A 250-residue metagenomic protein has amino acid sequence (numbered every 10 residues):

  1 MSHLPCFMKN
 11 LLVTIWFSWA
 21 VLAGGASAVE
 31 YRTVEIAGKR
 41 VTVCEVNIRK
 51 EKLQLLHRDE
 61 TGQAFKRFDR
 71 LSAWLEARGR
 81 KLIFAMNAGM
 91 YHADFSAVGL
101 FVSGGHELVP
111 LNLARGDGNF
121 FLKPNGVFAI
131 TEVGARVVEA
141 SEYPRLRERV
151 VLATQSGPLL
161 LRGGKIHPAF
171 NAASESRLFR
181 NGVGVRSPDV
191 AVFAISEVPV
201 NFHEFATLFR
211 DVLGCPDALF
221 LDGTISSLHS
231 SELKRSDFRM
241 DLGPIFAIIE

Functional and structural regions predicted by a protein language model:
M1-L11: Positively charged n-region of N-terminal signal peptides that target proteins for export
L12-V21: Bacterial N-terminal signal peptides
G24-N119: Zymogen propeptides
E35, D94, L221-H229: Small/polar glycine-rich anion-binding or flexible loop at a beta-alpha turn
N47-K50, D94, A129-G134, R162-G164 (+2 more regions): Short acidic-glycine loop/turn motifs at beta-strand connectors
A85, V183, D222: A residue-level signal for conserved active-site and pocket-lining positions in enzyme catalytic cores
S96-F170: Active-site-adjacent helix-turn-beta-strand microarchitecture at beta-sheet edges that either contains or buttresses
V98-A114, A169-N181, V185-D217, S226-E250: Conserved, well-ordered active-site substructure
